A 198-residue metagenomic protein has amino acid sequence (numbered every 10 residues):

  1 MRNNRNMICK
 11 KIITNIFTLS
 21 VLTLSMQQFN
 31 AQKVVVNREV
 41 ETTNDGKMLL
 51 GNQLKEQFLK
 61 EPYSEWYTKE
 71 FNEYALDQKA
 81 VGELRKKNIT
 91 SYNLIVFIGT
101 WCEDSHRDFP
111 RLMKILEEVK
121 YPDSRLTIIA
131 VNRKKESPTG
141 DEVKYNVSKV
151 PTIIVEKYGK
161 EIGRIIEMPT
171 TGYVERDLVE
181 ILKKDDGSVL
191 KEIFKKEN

Functional and structural regions predicted by a protein language model:
M1-V35: Bacterial Sec-dependent N-terminal signal peptides
F29-G82, K86-N88, D177-N198: Non-globular targeting/processing and membrane-anchoring segments
T90-T100: Short active-site neighborhood of thiol/selenol oxidoreductases, capturing the structured segment around
F97, D123-S137: Thiol-based oxidoreductase modules, predominantly thioredoxin-like and allied folds used for disulfide exchange
T100-D108: Conserved redox-active cysteine motifs that mediate thiol-disulfide chemistry, especially di-cysteine Cys-X(1-2)-Cys
Y145-E156: Structural micro-motif
V155-L190: Non-catalytic, surface beta->alpha helical segment in thiol-disulfide oxidoreductase systems
